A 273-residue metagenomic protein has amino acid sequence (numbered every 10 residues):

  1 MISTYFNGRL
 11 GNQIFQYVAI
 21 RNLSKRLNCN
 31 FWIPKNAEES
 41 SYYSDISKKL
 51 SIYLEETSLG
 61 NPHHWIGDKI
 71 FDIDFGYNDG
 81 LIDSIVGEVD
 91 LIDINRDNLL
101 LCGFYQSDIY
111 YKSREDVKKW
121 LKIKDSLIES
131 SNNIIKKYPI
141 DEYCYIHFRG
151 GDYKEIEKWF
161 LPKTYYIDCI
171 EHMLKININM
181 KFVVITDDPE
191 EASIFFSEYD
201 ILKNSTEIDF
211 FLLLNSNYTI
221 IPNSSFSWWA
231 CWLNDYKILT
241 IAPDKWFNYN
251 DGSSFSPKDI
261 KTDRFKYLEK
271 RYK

Functional and structural regions predicted by a protein language model:
M1-S3: Extreme N-terminal starter segment of soluble prokaryotic enzymes
F6-F15, Y153-F160: A short, glycine/small-residue-rich beta-strand->loop->alpha-helix junction that serves as a flexible
L10, H172-P257: Donor-binding and catalytic core of enzymes assembling or modifying cell-surface/extracellular glycoconjugates
F15-S24, Y166-L174: Histidine-anchored nucleotide/phosphate-binding helix
L27-E39: A short beta-strand-loop structural module common to alpha/beta enzyme folds
W32-K35, Y145-H147, V183-T186: Short beta-strand segments
S40-H172, I176-N177, Y267-L268, K273: Secretory-pathway luminal glycosyltransferase catalytic domains
S47-L54, L99, F195-N204, Y236-I238 (+1 more regions): Active-site regions of enzymes building and remodeling cell-envelope glycoconjugates
